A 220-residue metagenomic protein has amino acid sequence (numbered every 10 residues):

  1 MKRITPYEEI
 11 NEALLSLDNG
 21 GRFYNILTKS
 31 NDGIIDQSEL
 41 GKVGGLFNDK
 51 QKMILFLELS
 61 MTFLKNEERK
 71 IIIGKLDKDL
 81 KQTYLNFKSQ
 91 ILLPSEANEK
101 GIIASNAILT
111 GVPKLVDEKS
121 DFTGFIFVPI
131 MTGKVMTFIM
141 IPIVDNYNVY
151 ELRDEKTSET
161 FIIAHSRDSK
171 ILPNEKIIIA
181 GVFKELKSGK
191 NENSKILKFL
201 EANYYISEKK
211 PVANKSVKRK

Functional and structural regions predicted by a protein language model:
M1-K220: OB-fold and OB-like single-stranded nucleic-acid-recognition modules and their adjacent interaction interfaces
